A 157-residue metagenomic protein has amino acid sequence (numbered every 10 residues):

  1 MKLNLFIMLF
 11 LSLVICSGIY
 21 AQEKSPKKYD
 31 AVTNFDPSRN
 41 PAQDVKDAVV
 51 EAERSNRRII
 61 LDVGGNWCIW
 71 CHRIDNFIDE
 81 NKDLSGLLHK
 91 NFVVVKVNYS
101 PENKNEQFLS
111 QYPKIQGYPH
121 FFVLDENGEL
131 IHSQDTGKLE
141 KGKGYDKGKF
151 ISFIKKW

Functional and structural regions predicted by a protein language model:
M1-L5: Positively charged n-region of N-terminal signal peptides that target proteins for export
I7-C16: Bacterial N-terminal signal peptides
Q22-S55, W157: N-terminal leader/targeting and pre-domain segments
R39, S85-K104: Thiol-based oxidoreductase modules, predominantly thioredoxin-like and allied folds used for disulfide exchange
S55-N66: Short active-site neighborhood of thiol/selenol oxidoreductases, capturing the structured segment around
C68-C71, F121: The canonical Cys-X-X-Cys-His
H72-L87: Typically the conserved alpha-helix immediately C-terminal to a functionally engaged Cys/Sec in thioredoxin-like
I115-W157: Non-catalytic, surface beta->alpha helical segment in thiol-disulfide oxidoreductase systems
